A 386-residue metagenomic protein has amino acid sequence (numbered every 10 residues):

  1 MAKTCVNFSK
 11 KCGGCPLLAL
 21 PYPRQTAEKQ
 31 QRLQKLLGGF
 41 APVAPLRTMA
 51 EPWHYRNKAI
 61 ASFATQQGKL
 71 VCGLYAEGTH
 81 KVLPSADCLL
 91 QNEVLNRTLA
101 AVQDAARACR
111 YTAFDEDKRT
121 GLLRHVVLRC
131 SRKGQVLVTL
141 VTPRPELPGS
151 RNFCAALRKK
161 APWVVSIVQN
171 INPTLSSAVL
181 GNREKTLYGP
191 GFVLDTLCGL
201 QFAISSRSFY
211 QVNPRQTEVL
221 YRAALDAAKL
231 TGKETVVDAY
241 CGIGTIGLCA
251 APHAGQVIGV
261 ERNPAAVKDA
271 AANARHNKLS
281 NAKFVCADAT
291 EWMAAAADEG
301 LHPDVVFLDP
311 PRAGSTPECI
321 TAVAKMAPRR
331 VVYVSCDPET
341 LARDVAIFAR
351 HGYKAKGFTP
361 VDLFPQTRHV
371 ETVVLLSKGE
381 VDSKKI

Functional and structural regions predicted by a protein language model:
M1-C5: Short, intrinsically disordered, charge-biased short linear motifs at domain edges
V6, G78-K81, Q91, G379-I386: Flexible, glycine-/basic-rich loop-and-beta segments that form/coincide with the SAM-dependent methyltransferase
G13-E116, L128-K133, E146-L147: Extended interfacial segments that mediate partner engagement and assembly in macromolecular machines
P45, K58, H125, S166 (+1 more regions): Extracellular/lumenal ectodomain signal focusing on beta-strand-rich modules and carbohydrate-recognition contexts
N57, V136, K233-E234: Nucleotide donor/acceptor-binding cores
A64, L128, G134-P143, Q201-S205 (+1 more regions): Short, aliphatic-rich beta-strand segments
G73-A76, V141, A270: Short, acidic/hydrophobic/Gly-rich beta-strand patch recurrent on exposed beta strands that often constitutes part
G149-I386: Rossmann-like S-adenosyl-L-methionine
